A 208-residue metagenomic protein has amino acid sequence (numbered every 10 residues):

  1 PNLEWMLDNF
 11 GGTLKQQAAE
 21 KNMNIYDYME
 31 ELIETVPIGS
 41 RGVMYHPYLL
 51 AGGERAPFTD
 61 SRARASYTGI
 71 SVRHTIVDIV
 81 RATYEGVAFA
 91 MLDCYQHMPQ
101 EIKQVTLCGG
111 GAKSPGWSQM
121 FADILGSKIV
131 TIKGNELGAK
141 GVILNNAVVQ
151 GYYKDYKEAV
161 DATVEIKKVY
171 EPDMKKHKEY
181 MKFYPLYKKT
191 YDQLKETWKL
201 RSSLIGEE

Functional and structural regions predicted by a protein language model:
P1-C108, A112-E208: Active-site core segments that coordinate phosphate-bearing ligands/cofactors across diverse enzyme families
